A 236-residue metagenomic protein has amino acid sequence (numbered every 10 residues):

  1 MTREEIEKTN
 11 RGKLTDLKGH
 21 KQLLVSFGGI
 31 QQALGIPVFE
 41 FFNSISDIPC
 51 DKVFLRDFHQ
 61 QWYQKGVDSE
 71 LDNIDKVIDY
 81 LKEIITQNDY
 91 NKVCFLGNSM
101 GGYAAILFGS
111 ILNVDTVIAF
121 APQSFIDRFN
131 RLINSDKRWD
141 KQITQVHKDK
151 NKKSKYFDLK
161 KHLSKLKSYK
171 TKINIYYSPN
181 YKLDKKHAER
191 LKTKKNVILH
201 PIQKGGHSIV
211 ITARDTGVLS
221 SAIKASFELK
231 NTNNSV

Functional and structural regions predicted by a protein language model:
T2-C50, D57-Q61, I175: Short, surface-exposed "cap/lid" segments of acyl-processing enzymes
R56-L71: Cap/lid segment of the alpha/beta-hydrolase catalytic domain
Y63-Q64, G206-T216: Catalytic histidine-centered segment of alpha/beta-hydrolase-like enzymes
V67-N88: Alpha/beta-hydrolase active-site loop
N88-S99: Alpha/beta-hydrolase fold nucleophile elbow
G97-G109: Glycine-rich nucleophile elbow surrounding the catalytic serine of serine-hydrolase chemistry
I118-N130: Active-site nucleophile loop of the alpha/beta-hydrolase fold
D136-P201, H207-I209, V218-N234: The feature captures the conserved acid-bearing segment of alpha/beta-hydrolase catalytic domains
